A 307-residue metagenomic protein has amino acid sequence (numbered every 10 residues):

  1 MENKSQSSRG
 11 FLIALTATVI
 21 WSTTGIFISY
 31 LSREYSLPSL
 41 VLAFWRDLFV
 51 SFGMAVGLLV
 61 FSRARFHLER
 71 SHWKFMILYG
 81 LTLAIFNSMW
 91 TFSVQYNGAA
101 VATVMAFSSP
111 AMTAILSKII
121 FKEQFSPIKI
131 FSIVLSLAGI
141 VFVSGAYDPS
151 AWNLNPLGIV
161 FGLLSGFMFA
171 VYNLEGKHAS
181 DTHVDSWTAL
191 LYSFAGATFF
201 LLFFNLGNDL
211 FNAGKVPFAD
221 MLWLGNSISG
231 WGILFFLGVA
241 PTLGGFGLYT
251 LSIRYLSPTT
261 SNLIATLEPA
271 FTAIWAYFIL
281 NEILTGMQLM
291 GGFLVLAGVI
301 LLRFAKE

Functional and structural regions predicted by a protein language model:
M1-F44, L81, M89, A151-H178 (+1 more regions): Glycine-/small-residue-enriched transmembrane alpha-helix faces in small-molecule transporters and effluxers
E2-N3, D47, G145, G230-G232 (+2 more regions): C-terminal-most transmembrane helix of multi-pass membrane proteins
S8-T16, V41-L59, S132-L135, L157-L164 (+1 more regions): Hydrophobic alpha-helical transmembrane segments of multi-pass integral membrane proteins, especially transporters
T18, W45, N87-S88, A102-S108 (+3 more regions): Helix-helix packing/entry segments at the starts of transmembrane helices
S22, A55, G80, A84-S88 (+7 more regions): Hydrophobic/small/kink-forming positions within alpha-helical transmembrane segments of polytopic membrane proteins
V41-F49, L83, T91-K129, I133 (+2 more regions): Specific alpha-helical transmembrane segments that line the substrate/conduction pathway and gating interfaces
M54, L58, F125-Y147, F161 (+1 more regions): Hydrophobic transmembrane alpha-helices of multi-pass small-molecule transport proteins
A55, L59-V101, A106, F142 (+1 more regions): Specific transmembrane alpha-helical segments of multi-pass solute transporters/efflux pumps, especially DMT/EamA
